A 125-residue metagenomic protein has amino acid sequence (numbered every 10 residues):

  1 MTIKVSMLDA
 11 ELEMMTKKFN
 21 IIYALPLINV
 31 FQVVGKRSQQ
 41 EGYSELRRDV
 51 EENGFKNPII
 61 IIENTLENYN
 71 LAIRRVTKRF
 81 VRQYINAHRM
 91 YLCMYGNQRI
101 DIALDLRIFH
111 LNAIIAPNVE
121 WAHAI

Functional and structural regions predicted by a protein language model:
M1-A116: Short, charged/polar connector segments at secondary-structure boundaries
W121-I125: Short, charged, surface-exposed secondary-structure boundary motifs
